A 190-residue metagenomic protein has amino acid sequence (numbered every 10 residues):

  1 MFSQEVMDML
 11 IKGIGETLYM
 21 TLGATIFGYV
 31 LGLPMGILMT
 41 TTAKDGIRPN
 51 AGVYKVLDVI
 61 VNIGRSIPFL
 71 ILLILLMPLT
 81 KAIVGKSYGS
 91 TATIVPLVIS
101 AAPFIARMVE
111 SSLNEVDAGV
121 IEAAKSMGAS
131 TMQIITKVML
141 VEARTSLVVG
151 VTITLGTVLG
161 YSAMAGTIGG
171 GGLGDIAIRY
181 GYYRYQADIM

Functional and structural regions predicted by a protein language model:
M1-D8, I168: Short membrane-interfacial helix/loop motifs at transmembrane-helix boundaries
V6-L10, Q186-A187: Primarily residues marking transmembrane-helix entry/exit sites
M9-N114, V149-G156: Membrane-water interface segments at the C-terminal ends of transmembrane alpha-helices in multi-pass inner-membrane
T91, V120, T131-Q133, T145 (+2 more regions): Residue-level recognition of membrane-helix boundary sites in multi-pass small-molecule transporters
L113-A143, Y183: Short helix-to-coil transition segments within interhelical loops that connect adjacent transmembrane helices
T131-S162: Transmembrane alpha-helices
G170-M190: Interhelical loop and adjacent transmembrane-helix boundary motif in polytopic membrane transport permeases
